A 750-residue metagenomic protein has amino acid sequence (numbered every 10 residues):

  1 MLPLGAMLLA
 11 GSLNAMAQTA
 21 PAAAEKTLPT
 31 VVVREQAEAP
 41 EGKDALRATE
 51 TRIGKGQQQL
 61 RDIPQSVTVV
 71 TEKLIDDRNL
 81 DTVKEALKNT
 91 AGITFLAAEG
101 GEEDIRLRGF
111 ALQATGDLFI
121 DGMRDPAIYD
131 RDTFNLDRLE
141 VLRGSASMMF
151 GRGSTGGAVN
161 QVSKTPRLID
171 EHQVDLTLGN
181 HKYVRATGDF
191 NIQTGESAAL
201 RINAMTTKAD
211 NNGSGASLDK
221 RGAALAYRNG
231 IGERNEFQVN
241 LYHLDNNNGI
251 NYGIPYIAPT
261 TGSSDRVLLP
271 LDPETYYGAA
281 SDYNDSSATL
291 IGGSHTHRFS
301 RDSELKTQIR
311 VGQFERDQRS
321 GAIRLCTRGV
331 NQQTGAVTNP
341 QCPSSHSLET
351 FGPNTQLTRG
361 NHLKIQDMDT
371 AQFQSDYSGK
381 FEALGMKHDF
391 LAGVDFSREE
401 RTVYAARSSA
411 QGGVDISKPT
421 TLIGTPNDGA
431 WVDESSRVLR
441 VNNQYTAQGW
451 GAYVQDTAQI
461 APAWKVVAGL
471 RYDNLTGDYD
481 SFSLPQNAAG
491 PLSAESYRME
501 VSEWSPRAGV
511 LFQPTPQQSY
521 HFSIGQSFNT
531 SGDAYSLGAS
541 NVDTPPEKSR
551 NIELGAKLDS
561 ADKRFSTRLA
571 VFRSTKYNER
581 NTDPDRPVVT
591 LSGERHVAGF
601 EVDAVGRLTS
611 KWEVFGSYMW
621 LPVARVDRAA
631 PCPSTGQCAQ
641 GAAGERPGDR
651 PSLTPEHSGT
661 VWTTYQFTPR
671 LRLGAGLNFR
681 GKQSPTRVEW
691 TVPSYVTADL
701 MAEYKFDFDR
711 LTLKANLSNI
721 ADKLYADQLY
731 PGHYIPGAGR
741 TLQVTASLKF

Functional and structural regions predicted by a protein language model:
L28-I169, L554, P731: Acidic, small-polar-rich N-terminal luminal/periplasmic segments of exported/outer-membrane proteins
F134-D137, M148-L225, N229-E236, T289 (+1 more regions): Outer-membrane beta-barrel translocator/receptor signature
T207-N211, A224-G230, R234-R298, Q313-M368 (+3 more regions): Acidic/polar loop-and-plug regions of large Gram-negative outer-membrane beta-barrel proteins
R228, M368, K387-L391, D395-E399 (+5 more regions): Structural signature of Gram-negative outer-membrane beta-barrels, strongest in the C-terminal barrel of TonB-dependent
I291-Q313, L357-F482: Face-selective signature of the C-terminal outer-membrane beta-barrel domain
T296-R298, E304-R310, F314-A322, Q513 (+2 more regions): Membrane-embedded beta-barrel scaffold of Gram-negative outer-membrane proteins
Q366, F390, I552, D649-F750: Conserved C-terminal beta-signal and adjacent last beta-strands/turns of outer-membrane beta-barrel proteins
R573-T575, L591-R687, A721-L724, T745-K749: Gram-negative outer-membrane beta-barrel transporters
